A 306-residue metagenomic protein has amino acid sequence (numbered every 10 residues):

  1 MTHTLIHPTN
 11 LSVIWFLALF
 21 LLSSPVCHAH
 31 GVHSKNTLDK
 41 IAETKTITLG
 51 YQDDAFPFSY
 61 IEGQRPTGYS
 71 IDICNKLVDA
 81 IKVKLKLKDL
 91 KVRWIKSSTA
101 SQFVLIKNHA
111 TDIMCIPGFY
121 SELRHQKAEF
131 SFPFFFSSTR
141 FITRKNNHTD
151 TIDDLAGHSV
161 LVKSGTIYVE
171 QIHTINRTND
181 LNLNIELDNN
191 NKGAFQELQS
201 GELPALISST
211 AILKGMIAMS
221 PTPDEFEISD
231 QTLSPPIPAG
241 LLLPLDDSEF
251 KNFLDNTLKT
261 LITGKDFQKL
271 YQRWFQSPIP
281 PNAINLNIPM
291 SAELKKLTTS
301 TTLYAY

Functional and structural regions predicted by a protein language model:
H30-C115: Extracytoplasmic small-molecule ligand-binding "clamshell" domains of the periplasmic binding protein/Venus flytrap
H30-V32, A42, I167-E186, D224-F226 (+1 more regions): Ligand-binding clefts/hinges and TM-proximal coupling segments of bilobed small-molecule sensing domains
H30-V32, L38, G68, D72-A80 (+4 more regions): Extended ligand-binding regions for polar small-molecule ligands
G50-A55, I95-A100, H109-S121, K145 (+5 more regions): Beta->alpha turn/N-cap motifs
Y51-F56, P66-V83, F119, S137-N191 (+1 more regions): Bilobed "Venus flytrap"/periplasmic-binding protein-like clamshell domains and structurally analogous long
D53, F134-N146, T210, A218-L258 (+1 more regions): Periplasmic-binding protein-like
N75, K86-D154, Q231-S234, K295-A305: Acidic, polar ligand-binding/catalytic clefts
S101, C115-K127, Q171-T178, E197-P235: A ligand-binding cleft/hinge motif common to bilobed small-molecule-binding domains
